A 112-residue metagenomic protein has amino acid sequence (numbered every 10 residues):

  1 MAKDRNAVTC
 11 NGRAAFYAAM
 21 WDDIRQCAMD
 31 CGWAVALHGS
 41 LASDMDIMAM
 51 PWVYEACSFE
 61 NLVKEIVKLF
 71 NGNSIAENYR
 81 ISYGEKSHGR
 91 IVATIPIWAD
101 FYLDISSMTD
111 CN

Functional and structural regions predicted by a protein language model:
M1-S43, M50-N112: Catalytic core of pol beta-like nucleotidyltransferases
